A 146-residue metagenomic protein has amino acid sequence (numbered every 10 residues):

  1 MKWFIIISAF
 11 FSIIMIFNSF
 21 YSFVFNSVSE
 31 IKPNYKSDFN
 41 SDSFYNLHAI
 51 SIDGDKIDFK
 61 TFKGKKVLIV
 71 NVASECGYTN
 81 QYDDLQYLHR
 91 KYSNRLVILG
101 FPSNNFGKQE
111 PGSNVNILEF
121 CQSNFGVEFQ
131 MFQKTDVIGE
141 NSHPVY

Functional and structural regions predicted by a protein language model:
M1-K2: N-terminal hydrophobic targeting signals that begin at the initiator methionine
I5-S19: Hydrophobic membrane-insertion alpha-helices, especially the h-region of bacterial N-terminal signal peptides
I16-V28: Hydrophobic single-pass membrane-insertion segments
N26-K60, P144: N-terminal "domain-start" segment that seeds a small globular fold
S51, N71-E75: Amphipathic alpha-helical repeat scaffolds
F62-V67: Proline/glycine-enriched tight loop/beta-turn segments at coil->beta junctions that connect or precede beta-strands
Y78-H143: Structural microenvironment flanking redox-active thiols in thiol-disulfide oxidoreductases
